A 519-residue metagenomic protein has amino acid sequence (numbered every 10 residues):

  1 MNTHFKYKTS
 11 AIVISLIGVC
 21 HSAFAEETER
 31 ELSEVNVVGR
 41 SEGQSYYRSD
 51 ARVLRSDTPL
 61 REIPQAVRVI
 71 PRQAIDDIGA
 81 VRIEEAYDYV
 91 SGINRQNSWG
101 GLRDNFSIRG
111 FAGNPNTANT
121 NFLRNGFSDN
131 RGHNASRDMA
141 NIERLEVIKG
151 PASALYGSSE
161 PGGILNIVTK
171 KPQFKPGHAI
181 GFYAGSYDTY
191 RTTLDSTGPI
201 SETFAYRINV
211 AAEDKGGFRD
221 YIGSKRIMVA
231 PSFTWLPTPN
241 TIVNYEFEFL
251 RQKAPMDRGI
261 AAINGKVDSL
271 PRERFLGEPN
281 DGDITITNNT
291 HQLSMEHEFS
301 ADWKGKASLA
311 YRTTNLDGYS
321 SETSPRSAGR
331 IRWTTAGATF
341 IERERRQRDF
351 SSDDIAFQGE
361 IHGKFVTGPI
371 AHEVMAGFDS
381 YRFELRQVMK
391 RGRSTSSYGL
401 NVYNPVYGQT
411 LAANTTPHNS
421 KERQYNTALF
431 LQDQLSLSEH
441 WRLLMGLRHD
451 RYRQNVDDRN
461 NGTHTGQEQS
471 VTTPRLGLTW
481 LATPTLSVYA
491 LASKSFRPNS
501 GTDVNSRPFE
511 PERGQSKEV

Functional and structural regions predicted by a protein language model:
E31-K175, V519: Acidic, small-polar-rich N-terminal luminal/periplasmic segments of exported/outer-membrane proteins
D104, G163, P176-H178, Y190-L194 (+7 more regions): Hydrophobic, lipid-facing positions within transmembrane beta-strands of outer-membrane proteins
R131, A140-E143, A154-P231, W235-T241 (+1 more regions): Outer-membrane beta-barrel translocator/receptor signature
H178-I180, Y206-I208, V243-Y245, G305-L309 (+3 more regions): Transmembrane beta-strands of outer-membrane beta-barrel proteins
F182-D188, A212-G216, K225-I227, F249-K253 (+5 more regions): Transmembrane beta-strands of outer-membrane beta-barrel pores
E213, G217, A230-E298, Y311-S352 (+2 more regions): Acidic/polar loop-and-plug regions of large Gram-negative outer-membrane beta-barrel proteins
L236-T238, S352, A371-M375, D379-Y381 (+1 more regions): Structural signature of Gram-negative outer-membrane beta-barrels, strongest in the C-terminal barrel of TonB-dependent
H291-T314, R343-D457: Face-selective signature of the C-terminal outer-membrane beta-barrel domain
